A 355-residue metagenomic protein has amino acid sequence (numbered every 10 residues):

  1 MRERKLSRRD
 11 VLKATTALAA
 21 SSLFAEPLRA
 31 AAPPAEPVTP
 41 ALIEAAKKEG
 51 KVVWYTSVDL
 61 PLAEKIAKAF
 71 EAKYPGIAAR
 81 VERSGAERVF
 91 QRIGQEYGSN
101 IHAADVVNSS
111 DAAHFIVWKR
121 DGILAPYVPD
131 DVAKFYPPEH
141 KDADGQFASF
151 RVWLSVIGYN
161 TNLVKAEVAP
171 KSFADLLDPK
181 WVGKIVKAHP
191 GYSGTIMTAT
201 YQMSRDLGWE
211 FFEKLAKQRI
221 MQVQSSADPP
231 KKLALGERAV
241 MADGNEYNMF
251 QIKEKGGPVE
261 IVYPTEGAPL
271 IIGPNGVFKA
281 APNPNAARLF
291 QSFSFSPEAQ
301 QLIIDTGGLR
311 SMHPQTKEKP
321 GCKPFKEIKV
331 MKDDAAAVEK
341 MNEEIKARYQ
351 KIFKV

Functional and structural regions predicted by a protein language model:
M1-D10, A14-A25: N-terminal secretory signal peptides
E36-K47, K51-G76, I157: Short, polar/charged alpha-helical segment
T56-A67, A79-G94, H102-P230, A234-E237: Extracytoplasmic ligand-binding site segments that recognize negatively charged/polar headgroups
A113-V117, A239-P258: A ligand-binding cleft/hinge motif common to bilobed small-molecule-binding domains
V152-W153, E213-A216, Q222-V223, K255-A281: Periplasmic-binding protein-like
G158-L163, Y201, I271-N283, L302-I303: A bilobed periplasmic-binding-protein/Venus flytrap-type ligand-binding module shared by bacterial periplasmic
W181-G191, F293-E318: Periplasmic-binding protein-like
E318-V355: Extracellular/periplasmic bilobal clamshell ligand-binding domains
